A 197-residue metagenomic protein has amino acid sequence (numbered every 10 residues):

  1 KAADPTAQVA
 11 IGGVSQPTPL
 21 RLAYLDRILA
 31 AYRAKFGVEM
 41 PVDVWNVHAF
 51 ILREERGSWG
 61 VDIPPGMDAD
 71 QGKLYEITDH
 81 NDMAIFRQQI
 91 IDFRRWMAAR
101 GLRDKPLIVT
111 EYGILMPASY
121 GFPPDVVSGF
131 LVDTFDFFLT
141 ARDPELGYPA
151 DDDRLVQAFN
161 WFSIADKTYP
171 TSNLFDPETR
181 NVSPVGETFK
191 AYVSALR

Functional and structural regions predicted by a protein language model:
K1-L155, Y169-L196: Noncatalytic carbohydrate-binding groove/subsite architecture in carbohydrate-active enzymes
N160-D166: Short, solvent-exposed turn/loop segments enriched in Gly/Ser/Thr/Pro and often Arg
